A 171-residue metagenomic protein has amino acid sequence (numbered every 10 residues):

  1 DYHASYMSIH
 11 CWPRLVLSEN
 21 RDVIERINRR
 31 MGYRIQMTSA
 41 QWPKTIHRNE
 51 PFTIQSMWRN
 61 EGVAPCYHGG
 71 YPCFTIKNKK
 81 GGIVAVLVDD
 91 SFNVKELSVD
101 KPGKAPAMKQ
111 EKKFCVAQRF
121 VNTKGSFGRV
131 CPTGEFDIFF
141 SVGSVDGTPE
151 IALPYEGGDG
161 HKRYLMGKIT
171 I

Functional and structural regions predicted by a protein language model:
D1-Q41: Substrate-binding cleft of secreted/luminal carbohydrate-active enzymes
E25-I171: Extracellular/luminal regions of secreted and cell-surface proteins that mediate adhesion/ECM remodeling
